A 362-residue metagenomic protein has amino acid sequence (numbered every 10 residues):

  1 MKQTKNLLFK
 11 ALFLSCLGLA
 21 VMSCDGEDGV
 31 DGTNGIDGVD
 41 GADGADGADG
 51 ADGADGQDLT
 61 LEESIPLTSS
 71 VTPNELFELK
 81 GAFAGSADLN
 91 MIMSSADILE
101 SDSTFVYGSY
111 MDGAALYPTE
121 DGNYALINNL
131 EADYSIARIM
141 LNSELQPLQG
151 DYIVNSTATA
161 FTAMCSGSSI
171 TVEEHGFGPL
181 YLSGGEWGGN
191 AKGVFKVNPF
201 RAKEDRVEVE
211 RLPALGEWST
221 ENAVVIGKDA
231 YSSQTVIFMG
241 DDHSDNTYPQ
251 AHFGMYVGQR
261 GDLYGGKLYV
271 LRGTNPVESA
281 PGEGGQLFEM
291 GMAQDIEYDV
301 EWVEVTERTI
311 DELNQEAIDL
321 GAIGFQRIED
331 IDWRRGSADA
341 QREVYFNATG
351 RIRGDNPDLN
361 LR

Functional and structural regions predicted by a protein language model:
K2-L12: Bacterial N-terminal signal peptides that target proteins for export
Q3-T4, G32, L59, A251: Intrinsically disordered/low-complexity terminal segments and short unstructured peptides
L7, C16, G44-G47: Generic signature of intrinsically disordered, low-complexity, basic-rich segments and short cationic peptides
L12-G18: Hydrophobic helical h-region of N-terminal Sec-dependent signal peptides in bacterial secretory/periplasmic proteins
A20-S23: C-terminal motif of bacterial Sec signal peptides marking the signal peptidase cleavage site
G26-L61: Collagen/collagen-like triple-helix recognition
E27, G56-R362: Sequence/structural signature of beta-propeller domains
